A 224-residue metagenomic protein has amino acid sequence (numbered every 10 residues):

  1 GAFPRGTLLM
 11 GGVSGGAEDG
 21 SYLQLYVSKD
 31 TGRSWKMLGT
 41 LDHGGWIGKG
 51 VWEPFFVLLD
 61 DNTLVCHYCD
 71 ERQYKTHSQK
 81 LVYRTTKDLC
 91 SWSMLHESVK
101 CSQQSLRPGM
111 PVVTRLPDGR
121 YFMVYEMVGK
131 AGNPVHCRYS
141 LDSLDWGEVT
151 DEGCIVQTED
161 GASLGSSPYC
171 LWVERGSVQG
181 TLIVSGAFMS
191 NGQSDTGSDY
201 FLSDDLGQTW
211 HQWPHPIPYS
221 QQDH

Functional and structural regions predicted by a protein language model:
G1-K49, L58-Q104, R115-A162, W172-Q222: Beta-rich carbohydrate-recognition and catalytic domains
E53-F55, M110-V112, S167-Y169, D223-H224: Conserved beta-strand position repeated once per blade in WD40 beta-propeller domains
